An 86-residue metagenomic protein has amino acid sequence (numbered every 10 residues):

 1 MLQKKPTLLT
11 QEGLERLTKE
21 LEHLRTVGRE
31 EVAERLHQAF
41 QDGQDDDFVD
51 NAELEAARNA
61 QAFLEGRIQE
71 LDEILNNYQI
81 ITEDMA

Functional and structural regions predicted by a protein language model:
M1-N59, F63: N-terminal cationic and glycine-rich segments that engage phosphates or anionic surfaces
D45-N51, Y78-A86: Glycine/charge-rich, flexible interdomain linkers and switch-proximal surface loops that mediate coupling
E55-T82: Anionic-ligand-binding alpha/beta catalytic cores of soluble enzymes and soluble regulatory domains that recognize
